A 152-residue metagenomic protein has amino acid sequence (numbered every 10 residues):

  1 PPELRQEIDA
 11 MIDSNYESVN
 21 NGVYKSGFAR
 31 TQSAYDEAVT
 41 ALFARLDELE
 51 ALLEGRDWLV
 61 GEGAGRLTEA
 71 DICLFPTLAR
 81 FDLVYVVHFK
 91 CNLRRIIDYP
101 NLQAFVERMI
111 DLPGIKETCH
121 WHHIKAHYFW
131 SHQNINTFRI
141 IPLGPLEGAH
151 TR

Functional and structural regions predicted by a protein language model:
P1-R152: C-terminal alpha-helical interaction module
